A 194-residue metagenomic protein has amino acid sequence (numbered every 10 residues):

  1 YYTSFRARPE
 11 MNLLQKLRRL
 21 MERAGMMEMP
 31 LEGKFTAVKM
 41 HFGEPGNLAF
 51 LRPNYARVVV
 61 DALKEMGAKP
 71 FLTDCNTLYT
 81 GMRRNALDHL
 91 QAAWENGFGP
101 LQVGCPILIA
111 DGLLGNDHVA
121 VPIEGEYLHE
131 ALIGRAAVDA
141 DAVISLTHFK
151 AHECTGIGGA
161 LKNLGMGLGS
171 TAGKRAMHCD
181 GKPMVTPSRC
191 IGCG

Functional and structural regions predicted by a protein language model:
Y1-G194: N-terminal and secondary-structure boundary signal
